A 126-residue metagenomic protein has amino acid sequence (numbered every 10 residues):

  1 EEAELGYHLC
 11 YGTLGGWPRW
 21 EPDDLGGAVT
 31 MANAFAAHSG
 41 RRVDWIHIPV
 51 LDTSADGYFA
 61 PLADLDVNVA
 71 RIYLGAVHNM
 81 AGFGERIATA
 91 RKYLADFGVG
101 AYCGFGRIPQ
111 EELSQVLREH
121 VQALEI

Functional and structural regions predicted by a protein language model:
E1-V50: Active-site-facing alpha/beta catalytic cores
T30-I126: Catalytic-face loop-and-helix region of soluble metabolic enzyme cores
